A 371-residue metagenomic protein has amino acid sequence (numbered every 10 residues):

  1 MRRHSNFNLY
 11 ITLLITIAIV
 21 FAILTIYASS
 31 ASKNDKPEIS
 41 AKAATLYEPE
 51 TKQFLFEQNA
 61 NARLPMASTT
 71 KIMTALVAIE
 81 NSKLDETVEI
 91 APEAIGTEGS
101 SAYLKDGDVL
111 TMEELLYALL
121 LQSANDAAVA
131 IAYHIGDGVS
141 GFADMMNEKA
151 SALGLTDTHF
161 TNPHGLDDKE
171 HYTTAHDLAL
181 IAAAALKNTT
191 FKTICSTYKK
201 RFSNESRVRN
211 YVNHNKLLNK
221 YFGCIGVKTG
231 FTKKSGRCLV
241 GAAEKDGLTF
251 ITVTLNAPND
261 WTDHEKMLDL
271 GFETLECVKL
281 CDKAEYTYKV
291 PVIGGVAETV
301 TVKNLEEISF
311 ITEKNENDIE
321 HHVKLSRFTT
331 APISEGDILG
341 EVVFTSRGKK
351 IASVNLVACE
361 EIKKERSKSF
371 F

Functional and structural regions predicted by a protein language model:
M1-F7: N-terminal Lys/Arg-rich, disordered targeting/topogenic segments
F7-S30: Sec-dependent N-terminal signal peptides of Gram-positive bacterial secreted proteins and lipoproteins
I15, L24-I26, E48, L115 (+4 more regions): Generic detector of short, well-ordered, non-transmembrane alpha-helical segments enriched in hydrophobic residues
I26-T189: Active-site-adjacent loops and short helices of periplasmic peptidoglycan-processing enzymes
L155-T156, D167-Y172, H176-F371: Domain-terminus/edge residues, biased toward the C-terminal soluble/receptor-binding domains of extracytoplasmic
